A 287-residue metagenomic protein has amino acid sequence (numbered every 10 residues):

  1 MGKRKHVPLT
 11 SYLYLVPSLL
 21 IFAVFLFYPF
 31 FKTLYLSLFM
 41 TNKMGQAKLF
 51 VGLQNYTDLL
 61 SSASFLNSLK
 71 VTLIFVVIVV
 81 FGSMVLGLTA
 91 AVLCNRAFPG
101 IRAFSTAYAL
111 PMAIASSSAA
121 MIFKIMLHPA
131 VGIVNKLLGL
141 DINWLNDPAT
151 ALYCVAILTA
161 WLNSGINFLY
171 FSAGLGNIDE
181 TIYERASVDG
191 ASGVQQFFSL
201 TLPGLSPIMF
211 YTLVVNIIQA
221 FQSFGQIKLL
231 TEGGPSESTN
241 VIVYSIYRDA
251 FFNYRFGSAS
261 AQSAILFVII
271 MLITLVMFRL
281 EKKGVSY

Functional and structural regions predicted by a protein language model:
K3-Y287: A structural signal for multi-pass alpha-helical bundles of membrane permease subunits that mediate small-molecule
